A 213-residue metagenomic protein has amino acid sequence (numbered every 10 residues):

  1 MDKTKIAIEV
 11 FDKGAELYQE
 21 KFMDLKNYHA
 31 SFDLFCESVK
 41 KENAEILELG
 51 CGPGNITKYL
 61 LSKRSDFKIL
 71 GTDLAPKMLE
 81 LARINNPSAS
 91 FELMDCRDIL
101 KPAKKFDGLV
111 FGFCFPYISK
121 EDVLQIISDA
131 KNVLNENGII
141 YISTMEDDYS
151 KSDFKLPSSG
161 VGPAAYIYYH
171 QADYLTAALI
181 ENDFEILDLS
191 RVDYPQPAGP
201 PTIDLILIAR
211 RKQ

Functional and structural regions predicted by a protein language model:
M1-K40: Conserved class I S-adenosyl-L-methionine
L47, P53-D98: Class I SAM-dependent methyltransferase SAM/SAH-binding core
K101-L109: A short acidic, Gly/Pro-enriched loop at the edge of an enzyme's catalytic core that lines a small-molecule cofactor
G108-D122: A short SAM/SAH-binding and catalytic strip from SAM-dependent methyltransferases
L124-E136: A short glycine-rich, Lys/Arg-flanked "PGG" loop and its adjoining helix->strand segment in the class I
N137-T144: Conserved beta-strand signature within the Rossmann-like core of class I S-adenosyl-L-methionine
P157-D173: Acceptor-substrate binding/catalytic loop of class I
F184-P195: Conserved S-adenosyl-L-methionine
